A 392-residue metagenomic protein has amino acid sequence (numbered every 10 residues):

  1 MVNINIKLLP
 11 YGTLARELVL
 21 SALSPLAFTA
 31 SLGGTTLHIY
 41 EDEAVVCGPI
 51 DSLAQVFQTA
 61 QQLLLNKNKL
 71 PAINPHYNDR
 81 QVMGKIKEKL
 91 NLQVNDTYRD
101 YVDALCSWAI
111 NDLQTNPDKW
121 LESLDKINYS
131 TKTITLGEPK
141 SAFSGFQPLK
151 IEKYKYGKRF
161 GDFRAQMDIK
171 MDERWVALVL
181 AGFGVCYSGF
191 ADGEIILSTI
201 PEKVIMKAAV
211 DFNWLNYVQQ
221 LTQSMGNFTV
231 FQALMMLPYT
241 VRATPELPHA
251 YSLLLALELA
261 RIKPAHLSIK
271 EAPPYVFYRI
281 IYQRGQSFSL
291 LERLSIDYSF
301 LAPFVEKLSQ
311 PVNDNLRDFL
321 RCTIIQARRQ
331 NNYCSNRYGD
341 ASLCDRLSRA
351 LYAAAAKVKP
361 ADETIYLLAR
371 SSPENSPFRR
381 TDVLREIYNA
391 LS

Functional and structural regions predicted by a protein language model:
M1-T115, A250-S392: Long, contiguous all-alpha helical interaction modules
K7, K67-K69, K85-K89, K119 (+11 more regions): Context-gated lysine
P10-G12, G33-G34, G48, G84 (+10 more regions): Residue-identity detector for glycine
L23, T131, E138-F160, R164 (+5 more regions): A broad "ordered helical/assembly scaffold" signature
P71-K150, Y154-K158, D162-A165: Long, mid-chain structured domain cores
K155-E306: Domain-exit/linker segments immediately C-terminal to small folded modules
